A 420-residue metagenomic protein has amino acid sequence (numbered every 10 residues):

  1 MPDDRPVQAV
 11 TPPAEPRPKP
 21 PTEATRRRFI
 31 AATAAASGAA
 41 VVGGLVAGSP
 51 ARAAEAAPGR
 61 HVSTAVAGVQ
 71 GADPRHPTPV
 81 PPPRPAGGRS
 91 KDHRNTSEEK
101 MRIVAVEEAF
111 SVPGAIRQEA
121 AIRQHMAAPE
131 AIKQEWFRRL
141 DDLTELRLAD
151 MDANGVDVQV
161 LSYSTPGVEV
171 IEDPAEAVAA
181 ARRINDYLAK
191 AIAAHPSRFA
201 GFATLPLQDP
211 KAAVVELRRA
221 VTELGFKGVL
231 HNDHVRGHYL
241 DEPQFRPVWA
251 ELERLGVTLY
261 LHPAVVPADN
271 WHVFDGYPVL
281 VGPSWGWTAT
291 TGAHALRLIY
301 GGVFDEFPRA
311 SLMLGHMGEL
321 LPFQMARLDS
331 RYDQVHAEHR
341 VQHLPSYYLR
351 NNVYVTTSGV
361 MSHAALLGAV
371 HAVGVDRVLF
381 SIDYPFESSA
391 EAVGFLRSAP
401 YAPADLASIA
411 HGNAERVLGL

Functional and structural regions predicted by a protein language model:
M1-T25, R52: N-terminal secretory signal peptides
P2-R5, A31-A39, R84-P85, S90-V104 (+8 more regions): Mid-to-C-terminal alpha-helical segments outside catalytic/metal-binding sites
L45-V104: C-terminal segment of N-terminal export signals and the immediately downstream linker at the start of the mature
K100, A109-D141, I171-E172, V178 (+2 more regions): Active-site gating loops and adjacent loop-to-helix segments of metal-dependent hydrolytic enzymes
V104-V106, Q159-L161, A200-A203, V229-H231 (+4 more regions): Hydrophobic faces of well-ordered beta-strands that scaffold small-molecule active sites in alpha/beta enzyme cores
G114-I116, V170, N270-G276, G318-D333 (+2 more regions): Histidine/acidic-residue-rich catalytic or RNA/ligand-binding cores of hydrolases and nuclease-related proteins
D157, S162-H294: Active-site gating/metal-coordination segments in enzymes
I299-G302, E306-Y348: Aromatic-lined glycan-binding groove of carbohydrate-active enzymes
